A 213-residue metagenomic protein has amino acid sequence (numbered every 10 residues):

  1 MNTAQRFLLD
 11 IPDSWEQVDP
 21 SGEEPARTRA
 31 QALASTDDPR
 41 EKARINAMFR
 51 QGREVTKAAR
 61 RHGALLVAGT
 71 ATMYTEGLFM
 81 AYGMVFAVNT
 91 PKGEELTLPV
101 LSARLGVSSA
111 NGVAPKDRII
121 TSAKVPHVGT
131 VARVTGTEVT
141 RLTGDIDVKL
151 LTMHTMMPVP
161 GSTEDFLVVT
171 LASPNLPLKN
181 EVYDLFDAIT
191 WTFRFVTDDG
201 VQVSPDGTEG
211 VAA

Functional and structural regions predicted by a protein language model:
M1-V107: Secretory pathway targeting signatures of secreted, lumenal, and periplasmic proteins
R6, D147-L151, F166: Short, mixed charged/polar active-site loops that provide acid/base catalysis or chelate metal/phosphate cofactors
F7-D10, G161, D184-L185: Structural motif
S14, V88-K92, V139, P174 (+1 more regions): Generic structural motif
W15, V168-A213: Surface-exposed amphipathic alpha-helical segments
K57-M157, E209-A213: Signature of long, low-cysteine stretches enriched in small and polar/charged residues
M157-E164: Short glycine/proline-enriched loop/turn "hinge" motifs that connect secondary-structure elements and lie
